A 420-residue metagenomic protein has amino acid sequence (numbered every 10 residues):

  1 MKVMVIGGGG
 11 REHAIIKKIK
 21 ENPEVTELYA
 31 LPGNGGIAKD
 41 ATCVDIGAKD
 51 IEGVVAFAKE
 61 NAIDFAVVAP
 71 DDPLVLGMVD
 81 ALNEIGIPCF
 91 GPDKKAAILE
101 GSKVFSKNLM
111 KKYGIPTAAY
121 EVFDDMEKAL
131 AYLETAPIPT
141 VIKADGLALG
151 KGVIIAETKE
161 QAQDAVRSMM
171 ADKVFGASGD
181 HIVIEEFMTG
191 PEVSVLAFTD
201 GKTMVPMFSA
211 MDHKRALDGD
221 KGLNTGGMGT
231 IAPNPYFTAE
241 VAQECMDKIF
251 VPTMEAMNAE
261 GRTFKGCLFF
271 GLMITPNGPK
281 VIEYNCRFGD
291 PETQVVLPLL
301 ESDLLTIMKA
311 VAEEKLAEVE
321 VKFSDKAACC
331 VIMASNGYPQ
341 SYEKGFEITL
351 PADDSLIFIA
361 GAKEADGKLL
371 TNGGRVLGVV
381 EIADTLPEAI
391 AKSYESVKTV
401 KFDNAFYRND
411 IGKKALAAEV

Functional and structural regions predicted by a protein language model:
M1-K94: ATP-binding N-terminal substructure of ATP-dependent carboxylate-amine bond-forming enzymes
E21, G36-A38, F90, K112-G114 (+12 more regions): Solvent-exposed alpha-helices and their adjacent loops that cap or buttress functional pockets in soluble metabolic
C43-K49, E121-D125, A156: Short acidic-hydrophobic, aromatic-tinged amphipathic segments that line or gate anion-handling sites
P92-L147, K151: A conserved helix-loop-beta module that forms one wall/lid of the active-site cleft in ATP-utilizing catalytic domains
G152-T293: Internal nucleotide-binding/catalytic subdomain
M246-L268, N285-D354: Active-site "cap" helix and flanking loop/linker of ATP-utilizing ligase/carboxylase catalytic domains
A310-V420: Peripheral (often C-terminal) accessory segments that flank ATP-dependent C-N-forming ligase machineries
